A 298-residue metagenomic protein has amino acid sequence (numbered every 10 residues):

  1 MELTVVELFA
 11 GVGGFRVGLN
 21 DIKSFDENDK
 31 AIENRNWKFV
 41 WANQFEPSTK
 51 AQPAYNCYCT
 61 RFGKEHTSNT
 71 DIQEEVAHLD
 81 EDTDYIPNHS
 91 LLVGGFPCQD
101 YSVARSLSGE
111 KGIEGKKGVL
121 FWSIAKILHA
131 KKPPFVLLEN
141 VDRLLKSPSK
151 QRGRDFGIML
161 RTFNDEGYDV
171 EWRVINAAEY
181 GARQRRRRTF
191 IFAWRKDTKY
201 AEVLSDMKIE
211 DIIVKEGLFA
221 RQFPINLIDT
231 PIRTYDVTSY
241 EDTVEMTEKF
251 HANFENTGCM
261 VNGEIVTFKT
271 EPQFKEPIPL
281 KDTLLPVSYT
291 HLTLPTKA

Functional and structural regions predicted by a protein language model:
E2-K131, V141-R154: Core alpha/beta nucleotide-donor-binding catalytic domains of modification enzymes
G14, G95-C98, G181, R195-K199: Short loop/turn segments at secondary-structure transitions that flank enzyme active sites
G118-F192: Conserved Class I SAM-dependent methyltransferase catalytic core
R173, E202-V203, P279: Intrinsically disordered, low-complexity regions enriched in proline, serine, glycine and charged residues
R185-C259: Flexible, glycine-/basic-rich loop-and-beta segments that form/coincide with the SAM-dependent methyltransferase
F250, F254-T257, G263, T270 (+3 more regions): N-terminal cationic leader/targeting segments used for protein routing and processing
P286-V287: Extracytoplasmic/secretory-pathway segments with low complexity and glycosylation-like composition
T290-T296: Conserved small/polar residues in nucleotide/adenosyl-binding loops
